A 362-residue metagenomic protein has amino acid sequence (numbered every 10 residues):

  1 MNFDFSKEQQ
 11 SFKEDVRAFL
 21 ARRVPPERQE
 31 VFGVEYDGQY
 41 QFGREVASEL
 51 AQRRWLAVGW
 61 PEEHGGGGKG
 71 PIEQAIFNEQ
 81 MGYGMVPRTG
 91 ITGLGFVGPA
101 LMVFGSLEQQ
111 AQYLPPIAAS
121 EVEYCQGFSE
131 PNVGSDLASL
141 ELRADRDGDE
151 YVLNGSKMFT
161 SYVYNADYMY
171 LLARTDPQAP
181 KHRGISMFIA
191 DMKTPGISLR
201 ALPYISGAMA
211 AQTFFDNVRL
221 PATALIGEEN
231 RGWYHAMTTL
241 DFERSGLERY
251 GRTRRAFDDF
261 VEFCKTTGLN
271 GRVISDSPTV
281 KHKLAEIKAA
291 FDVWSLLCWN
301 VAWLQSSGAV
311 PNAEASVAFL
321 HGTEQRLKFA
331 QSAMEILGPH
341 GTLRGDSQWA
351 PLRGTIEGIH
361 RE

Functional and structural regions predicted by a protein language model:
N2, I72, I76-F77, F96 (+3 more regions): Glycine-rich phosphate/cofactor-binding loops in nucleotide/flavin-utilizing enzymes
F3-K7, G196-V293, E362: Glycine-rich beta->alpha junctions and the first turn(s) of the following alpha-helix
A18, R22, P26, R54 (+4 more regions): Alpha-helix capping/hinge segments and adjacent helical runs
R28-D37, K265, L269-P278, D292-W349: C-terminal helix-coil-helix/basic helical segment that borders enzyme active sites and/or dimer interfaces and provides
R44, A51-S120, Y162-Y168, F291 (+2 more regions): Internal helix-loop-helix
S120-F128, L172: A short, Trp-centered hydrophobic/proline-enriched beta-strand micro-motif
D136-N154, R344-L352: Cytochrome P450 C-terminal beta-domain/meander region
E141, D149-E150, N154-S198: A short core secondary-structure module
